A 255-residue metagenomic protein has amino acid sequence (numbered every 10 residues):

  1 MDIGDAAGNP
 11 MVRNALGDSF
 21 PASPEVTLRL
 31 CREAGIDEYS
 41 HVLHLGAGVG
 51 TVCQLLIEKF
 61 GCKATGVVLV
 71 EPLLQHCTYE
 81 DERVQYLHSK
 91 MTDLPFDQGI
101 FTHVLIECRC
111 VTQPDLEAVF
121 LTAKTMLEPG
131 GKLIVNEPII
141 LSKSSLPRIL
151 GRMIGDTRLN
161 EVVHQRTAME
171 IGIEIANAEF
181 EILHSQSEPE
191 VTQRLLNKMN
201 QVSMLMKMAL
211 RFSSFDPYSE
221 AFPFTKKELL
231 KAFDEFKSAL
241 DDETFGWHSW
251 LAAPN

Functional and structural regions predicted by a protein language model:
V12-L28: Conserved SAM-binding loop and adjacent beta-strand
V49-D93: Class I SAM-dependent methyltransferase SAM/SAH-binding core
T92-V104: A short acidic, Gly/Pro-enriched loop at the edge of an enzyme's catalytic core that lines a small-molecule cofactor
H103-L116: A short SAM/SAH-binding and catalytic strip from SAM-dependent methyltransferases
E117-K132: A short glycine-rich, Lys/Arg-flanked "PGG" loop and its adjoining helix->strand segment in the class I
I134-D156: Conserved class I S-adenosyl-L-methionine
V163-E179: Short alpha-helix
H184-N255: Conserved Class I S-adenosyl-L-methionine
